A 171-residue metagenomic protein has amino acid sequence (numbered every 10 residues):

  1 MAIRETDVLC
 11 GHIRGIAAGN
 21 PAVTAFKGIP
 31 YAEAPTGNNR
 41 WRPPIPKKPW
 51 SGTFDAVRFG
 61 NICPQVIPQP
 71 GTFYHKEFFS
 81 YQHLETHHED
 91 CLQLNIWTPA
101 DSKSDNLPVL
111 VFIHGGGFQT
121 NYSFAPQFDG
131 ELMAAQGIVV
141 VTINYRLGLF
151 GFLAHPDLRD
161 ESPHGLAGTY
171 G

Functional and structural regions predicted by a protein language model:
M1-Y170: Non-catalytic accessory segments of hydrolases
